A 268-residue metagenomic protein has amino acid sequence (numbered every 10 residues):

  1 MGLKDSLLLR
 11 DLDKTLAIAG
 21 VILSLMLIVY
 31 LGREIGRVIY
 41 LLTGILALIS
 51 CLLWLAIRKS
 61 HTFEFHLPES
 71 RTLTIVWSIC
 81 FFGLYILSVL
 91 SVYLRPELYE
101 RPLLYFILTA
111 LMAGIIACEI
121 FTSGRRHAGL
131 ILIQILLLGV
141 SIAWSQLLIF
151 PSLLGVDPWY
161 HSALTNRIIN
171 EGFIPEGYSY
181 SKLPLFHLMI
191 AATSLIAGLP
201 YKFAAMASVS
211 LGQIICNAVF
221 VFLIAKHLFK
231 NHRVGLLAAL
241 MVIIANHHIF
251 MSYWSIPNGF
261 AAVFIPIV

Functional and structural regions predicted by a protein language model:
M1-G129: Membrane-embedded, hydrophobic transmembrane alpha-helices
G2-L9, E64-E69, S91-L98, N166-F173 (+4 more regions): Short juxtamembrane and helix-loop transition motifs at transmembrane-helix boundaries in membrane proteins
S24-L25, Q134-I142, F186, I190-L195 (+1 more regions): Membrane-embedded helix bundles of polyisoprenyl
M26, L148, S152, E176-Y180 (+1 more regions): Hydrophobic alpha-helical transmembrane segments of multi-pass membrane proteins
R33-I35, L94-Y99, L147-L154, F203 (+1 more regions): Membrane-interface helix caps and helix-loop-helix hairpins in membrane proteins
I49, L108-A113, A204, S208-A218: Hydrophobic alpha-helical transmembrane segments
G124-I174: Extracytoplasmic loop-helix module adjacent to an early transmembrane segment
F150-L164, I174-A192, G198-Y201: Extracytoplasmic catalytic/substrate-binding loops of multi-pass membrane glycan-assembly enzymes
